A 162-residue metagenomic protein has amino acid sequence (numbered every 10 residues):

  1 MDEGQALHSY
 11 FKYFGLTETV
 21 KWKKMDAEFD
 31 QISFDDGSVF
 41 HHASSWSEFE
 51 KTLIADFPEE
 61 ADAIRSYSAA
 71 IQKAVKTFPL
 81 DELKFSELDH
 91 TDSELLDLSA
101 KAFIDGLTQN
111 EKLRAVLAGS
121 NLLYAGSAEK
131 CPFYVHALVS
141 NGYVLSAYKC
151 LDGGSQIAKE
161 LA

Functional and structural regions predicted by a protein language model:
M1-F29, T108-E111: N-terminal FAD cofactor-binding segment of flavoenzymes
D2, K23-D26, H41-A43, Y124 (+1 more regions): Generic, ordered loop/turn and secondary-structure boundary motif
D2-Q5, L95, D152, Q156: Conserved active-site and cofactor/substrate-binding residues in soluble primary-metabolism enzymes
F11, C131-V135: A short mid-domain helix/strand-loop element embedded in enzyme catalytic domains that forms or borders the active-site
D30-F34: Short acidic-hydrophobic surface loop/beta-edge motif
D35-C131: Rossmann-like flavin
H136-A162: Helical element adjacent to the flavin cofactor pocket in flavoenzyme catalytic cores
